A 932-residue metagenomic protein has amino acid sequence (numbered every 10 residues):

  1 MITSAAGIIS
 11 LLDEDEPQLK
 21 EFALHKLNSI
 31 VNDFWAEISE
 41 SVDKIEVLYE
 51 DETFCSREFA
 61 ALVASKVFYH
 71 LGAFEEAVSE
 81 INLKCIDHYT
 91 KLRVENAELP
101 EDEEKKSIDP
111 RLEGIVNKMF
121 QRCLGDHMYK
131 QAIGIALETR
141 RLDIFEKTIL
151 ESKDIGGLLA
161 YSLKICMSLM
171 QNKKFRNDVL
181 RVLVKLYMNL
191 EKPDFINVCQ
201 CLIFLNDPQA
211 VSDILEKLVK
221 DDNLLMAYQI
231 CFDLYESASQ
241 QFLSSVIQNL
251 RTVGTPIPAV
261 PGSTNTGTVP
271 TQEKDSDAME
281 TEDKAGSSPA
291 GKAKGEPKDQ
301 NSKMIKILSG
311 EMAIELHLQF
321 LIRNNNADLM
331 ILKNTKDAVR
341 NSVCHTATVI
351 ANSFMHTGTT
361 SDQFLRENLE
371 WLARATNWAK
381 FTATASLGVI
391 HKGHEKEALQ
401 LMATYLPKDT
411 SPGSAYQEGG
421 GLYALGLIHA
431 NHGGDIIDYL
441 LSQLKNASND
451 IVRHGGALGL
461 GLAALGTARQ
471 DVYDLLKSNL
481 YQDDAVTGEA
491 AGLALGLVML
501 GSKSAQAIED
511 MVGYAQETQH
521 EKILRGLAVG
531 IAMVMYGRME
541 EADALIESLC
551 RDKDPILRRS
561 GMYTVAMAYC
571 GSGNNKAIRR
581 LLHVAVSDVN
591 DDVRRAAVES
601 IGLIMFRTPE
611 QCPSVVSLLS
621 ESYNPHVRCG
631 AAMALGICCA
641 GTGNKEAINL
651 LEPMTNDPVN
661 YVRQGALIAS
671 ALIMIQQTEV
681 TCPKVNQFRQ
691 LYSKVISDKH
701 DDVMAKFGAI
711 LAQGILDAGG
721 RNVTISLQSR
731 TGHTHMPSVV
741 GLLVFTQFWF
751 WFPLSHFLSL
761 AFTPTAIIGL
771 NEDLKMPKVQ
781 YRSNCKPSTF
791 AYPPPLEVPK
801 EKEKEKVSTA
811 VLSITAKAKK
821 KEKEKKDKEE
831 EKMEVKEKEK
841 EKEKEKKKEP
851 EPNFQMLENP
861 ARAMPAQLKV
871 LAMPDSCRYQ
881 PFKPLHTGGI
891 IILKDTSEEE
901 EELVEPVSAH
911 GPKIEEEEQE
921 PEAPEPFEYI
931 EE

Functional and structural regions predicted by a protein language model:
M1-E805: Extended alpha-helical assembly domains of large eukaryotic scaffold proteins
T271-K294, C638, T731, V744-F750 (+1 more regions): Eukaryotic intrinsically disordered, low-complexity regulatory tails and linkers enriched in charged/polar residues
